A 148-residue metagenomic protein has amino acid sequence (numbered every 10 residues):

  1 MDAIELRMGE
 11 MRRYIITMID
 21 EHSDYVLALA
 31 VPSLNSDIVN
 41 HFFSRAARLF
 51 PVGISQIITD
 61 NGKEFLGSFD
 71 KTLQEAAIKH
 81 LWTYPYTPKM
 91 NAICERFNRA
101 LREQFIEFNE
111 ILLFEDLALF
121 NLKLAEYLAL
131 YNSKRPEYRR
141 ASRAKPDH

Functional and structural regions predicted by a protein language model:
M1-L27, S33: An active-site-proximal beta-strand-loop segment
D2, M18, D24, F43 (+7 more regions): Mobile genetic element proteins and their domesticated derivatives, centered on retroelements and DNA transposons
M11, L29-V52: Active-site beta-loop-alpha junctions of metal-dependent nucleic acid enzymes, especially the RNase H-like/DDE
D24-L29, L81-T83, E107-F108: Short small-residue beta-strand/loop micro-motif enriched in glycine and branched aliphatics
L34, V52-L66, A141-K145: Acidic/histidine-rich, metal-coordinating catalytic segments
N40, F65-F69: Short, well-ordered alpha-helical microsegments
Q56-N61, E75-I93, N109-E115: RNase H-like polynucleotidyl transferase catalytic core
G67, A76, R99, E103-H148: C-terminal domain-tail junction helix/linker
